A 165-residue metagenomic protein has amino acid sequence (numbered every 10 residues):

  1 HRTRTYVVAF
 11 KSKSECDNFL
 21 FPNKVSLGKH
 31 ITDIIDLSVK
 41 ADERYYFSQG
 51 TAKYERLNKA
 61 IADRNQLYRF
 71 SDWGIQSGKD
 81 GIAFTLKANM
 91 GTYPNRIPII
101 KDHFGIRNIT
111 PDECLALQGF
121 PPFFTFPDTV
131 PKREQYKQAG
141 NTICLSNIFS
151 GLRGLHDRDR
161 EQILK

Functional and structural regions predicted by a protein language model:
H1-T85, N89-G91: Class I S-adenosyl-L-methionine
V7-K11, L86, L117, G140 (+1 more regions): Conserved proline-anchored active-site loop of SAM-dependent methyltransferases that bridges a beta-strand
E15-D17, P94-R96, F123-P127: Substrate-binding/catalytic groove segments of enzymes that remodel or degrade extracellular structural polymers
Y54-E55, G105-A116: An acidic intrinsically disordered interaction segment
A88, P111-F126: Glycine-rich, acidic and aromatic/proline-enriched surface loops and short helix-turn segments that act as binding
G91-Y93, S150: Short, glycine-/Ser/Thr-/acidic-enriched flexible segments
I97-I106: Short, surface-exposed loop/helix-turn segments at secondary-structure junctions that function as lids/hinges flanking
P131-K165: Generic C-terminus detector
